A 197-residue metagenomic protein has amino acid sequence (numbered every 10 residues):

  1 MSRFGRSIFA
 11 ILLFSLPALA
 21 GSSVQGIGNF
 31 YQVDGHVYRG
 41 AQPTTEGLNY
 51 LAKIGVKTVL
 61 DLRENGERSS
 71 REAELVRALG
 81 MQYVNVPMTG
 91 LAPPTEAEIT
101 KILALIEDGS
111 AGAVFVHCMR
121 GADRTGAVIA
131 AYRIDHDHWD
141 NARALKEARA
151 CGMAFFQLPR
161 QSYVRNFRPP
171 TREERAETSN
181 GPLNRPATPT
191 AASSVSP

Functional and structural regions predicted by a protein language model:
M1-F9: Bacterial N-terminal signal peptides that target proteins for export
A10-V114, A127-P197: Cys-dependent protein tyrosine phosphatase-like superfamily
C118: Short cysteine clusters
G121: Substrate/cofactor-recognition hotspot
R124: Glycine/aspartate-rich loop-and-adjacent alpha/beta segment that forms the canonical ThDP
